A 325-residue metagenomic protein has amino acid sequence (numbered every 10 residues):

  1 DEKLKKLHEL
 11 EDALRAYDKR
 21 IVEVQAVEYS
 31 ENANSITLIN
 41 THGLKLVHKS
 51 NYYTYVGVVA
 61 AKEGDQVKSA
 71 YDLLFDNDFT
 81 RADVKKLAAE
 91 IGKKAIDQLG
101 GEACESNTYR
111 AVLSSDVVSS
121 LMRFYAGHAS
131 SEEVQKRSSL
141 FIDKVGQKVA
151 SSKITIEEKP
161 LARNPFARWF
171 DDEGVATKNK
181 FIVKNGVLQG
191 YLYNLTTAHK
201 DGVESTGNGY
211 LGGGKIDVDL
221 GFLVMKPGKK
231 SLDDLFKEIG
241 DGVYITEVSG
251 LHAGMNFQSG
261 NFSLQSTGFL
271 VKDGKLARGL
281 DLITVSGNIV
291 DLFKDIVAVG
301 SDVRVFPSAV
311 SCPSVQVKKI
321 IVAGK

Functional and structural regions predicted by a protein language model:
D1-R168, V175-K178, K184-V187, K275 (+1 more regions): Active-site bordering "gate/hinge" segments that shape substrate access to catalytic or cofactor-binding pockets
K144-K325: Dual-mode signal for accessory low-complexity, basic/Gly-rich regions
